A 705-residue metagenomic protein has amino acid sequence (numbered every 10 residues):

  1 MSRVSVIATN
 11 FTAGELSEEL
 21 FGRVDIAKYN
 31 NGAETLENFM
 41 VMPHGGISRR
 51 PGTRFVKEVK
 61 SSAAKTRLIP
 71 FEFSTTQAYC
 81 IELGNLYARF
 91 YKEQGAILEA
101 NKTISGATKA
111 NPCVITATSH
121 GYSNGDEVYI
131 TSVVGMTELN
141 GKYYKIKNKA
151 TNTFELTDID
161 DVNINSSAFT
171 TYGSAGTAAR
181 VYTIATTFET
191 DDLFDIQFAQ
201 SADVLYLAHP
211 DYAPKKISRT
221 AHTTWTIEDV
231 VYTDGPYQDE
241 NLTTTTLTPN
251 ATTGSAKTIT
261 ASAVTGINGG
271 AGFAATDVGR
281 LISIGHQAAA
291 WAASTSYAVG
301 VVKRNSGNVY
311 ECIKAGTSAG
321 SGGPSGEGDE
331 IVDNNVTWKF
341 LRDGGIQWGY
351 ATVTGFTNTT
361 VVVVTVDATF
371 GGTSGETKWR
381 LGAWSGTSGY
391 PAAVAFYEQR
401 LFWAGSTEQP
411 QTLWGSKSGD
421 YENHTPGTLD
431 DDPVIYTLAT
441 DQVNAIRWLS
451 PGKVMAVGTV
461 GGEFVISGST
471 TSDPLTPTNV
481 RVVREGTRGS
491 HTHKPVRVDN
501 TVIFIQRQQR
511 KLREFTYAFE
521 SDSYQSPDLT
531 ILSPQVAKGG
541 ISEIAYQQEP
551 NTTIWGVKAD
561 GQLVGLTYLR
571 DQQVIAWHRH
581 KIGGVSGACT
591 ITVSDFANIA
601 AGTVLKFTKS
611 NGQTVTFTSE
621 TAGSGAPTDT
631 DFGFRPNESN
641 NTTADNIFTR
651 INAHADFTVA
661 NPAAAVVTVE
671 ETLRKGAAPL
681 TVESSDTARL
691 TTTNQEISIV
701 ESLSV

Functional and structural regions predicted by a protein language model:
M1-A100, Y212-A256, V363-P451, G461 (+1 more regions): N-terminal beta-propeller domains
V4-A27, G95-F198, Y232-T252, G269-T276 (+4 more regions): Small/polar beta-strand repeat architecture
S62, E82, K109, T116 (+19 more regions): Residue-level signal for WD-repeat beta-propeller blades
Y79, L83, T186-K215, V457-G458: Elongated alpha-helical scaffolds
L83-L86, A275-V278, S296-A298, D595-K606 (+1 more regions): A short, compositionally biased
Y87-F90, L205, P249, G602-F607: Short polybasic amphipathic segments
F198, R400, T440-G584, N694-V705: Beta-sheet-dominated scaffold domains
V585-E696: Polar, low-complexity export/assembly segments characteristic of proteins that are secreted or assemble on the cell
